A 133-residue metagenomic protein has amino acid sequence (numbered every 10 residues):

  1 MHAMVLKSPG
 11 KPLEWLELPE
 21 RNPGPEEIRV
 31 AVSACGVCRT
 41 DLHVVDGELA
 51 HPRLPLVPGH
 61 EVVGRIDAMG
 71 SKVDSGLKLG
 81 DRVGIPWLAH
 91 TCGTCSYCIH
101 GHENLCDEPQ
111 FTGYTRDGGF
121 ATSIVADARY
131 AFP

Functional and structural regions predicted by a protein language model:
V5-K7, D46, G70, I99: Residue-level signal for short segments within beta-strands and strand-turn junctions of well-structured beta-sheet
K11-P19: Short glycine/threonine/proline-enriched tight-turn/helix- or strand-capping micro-motif at secondary-structure
P19-E20, R53-G59, T112-R116, T122: Short Gly/Pro-enriched turn/cap motifs at secondary-structure boundaries
R21-C35, E48-S96, Y130: Glycine-rich beta-strand-centered segment in the early N-terminal region that forms part of a ligand/cofactor-binding
T40-H43: Cytochrome P450 core scaffold surrounding the K-helix E-X-X-R motif and the conserved "meander" helix-loop region
T91-P133: NAD(P)H dinucleotide-binding glycine-rich loop of Rossmann-like/cofactor-binding domains, especially the beta1-alpha1
